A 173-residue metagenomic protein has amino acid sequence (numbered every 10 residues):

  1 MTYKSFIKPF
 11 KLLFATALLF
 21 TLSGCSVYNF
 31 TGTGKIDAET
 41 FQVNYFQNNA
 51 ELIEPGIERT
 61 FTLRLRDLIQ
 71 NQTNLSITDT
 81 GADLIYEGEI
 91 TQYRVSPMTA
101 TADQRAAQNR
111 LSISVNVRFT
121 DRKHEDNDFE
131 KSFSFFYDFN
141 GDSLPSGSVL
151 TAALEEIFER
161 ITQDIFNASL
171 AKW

Functional and structural regions predicted by a protein language model:
M1-C25: Sec-dependent bacterial lipoprotein signal peptides
L22-L63, D67, N74, A82 (+2 more regions): A structural "domain/chain start" motif
N29, N71-T73, D83-D128, S132 (+2 more regions): Surface-exposed short loop/turn segments
N48-P55, L144-L154: Second-shell loop/turn segments in exported
D79: Short loop/edge segments at beta-strand edges and connector loops that shape dinucleotide/nucleotide cofactor-binding
L150-W173: Compositionally biased, intrinsically disordered linkers/stalks adjacent to structured regions
